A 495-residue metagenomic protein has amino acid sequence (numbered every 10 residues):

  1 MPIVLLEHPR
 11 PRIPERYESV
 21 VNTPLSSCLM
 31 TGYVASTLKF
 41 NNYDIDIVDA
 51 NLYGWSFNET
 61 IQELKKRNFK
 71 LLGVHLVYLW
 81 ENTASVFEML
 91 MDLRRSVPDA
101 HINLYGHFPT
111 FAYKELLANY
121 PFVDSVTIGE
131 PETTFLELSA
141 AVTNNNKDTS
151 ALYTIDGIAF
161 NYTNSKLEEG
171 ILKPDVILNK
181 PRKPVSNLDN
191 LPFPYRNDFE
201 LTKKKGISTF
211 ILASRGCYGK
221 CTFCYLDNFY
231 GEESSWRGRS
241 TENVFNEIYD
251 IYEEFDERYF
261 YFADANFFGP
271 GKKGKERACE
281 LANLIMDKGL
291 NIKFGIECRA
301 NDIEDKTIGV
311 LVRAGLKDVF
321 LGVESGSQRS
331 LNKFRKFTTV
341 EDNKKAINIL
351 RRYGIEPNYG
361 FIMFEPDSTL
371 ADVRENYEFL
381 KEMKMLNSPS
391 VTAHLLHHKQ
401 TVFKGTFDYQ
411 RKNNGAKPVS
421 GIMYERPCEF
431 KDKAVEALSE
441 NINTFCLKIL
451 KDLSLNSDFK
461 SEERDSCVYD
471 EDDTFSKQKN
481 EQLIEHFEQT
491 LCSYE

Functional and structural regions predicted by a protein language model:
P2-L6, I61-K70, D92, D99 (+2 more regions): Radical SAM enzyme core and accessory elements
P2-P24: Short glycine-rich His-centered loop
I3, I102, I155, F260 (+4 more regions): Hydrophobic/aromatic residues located in beta-strands of well-ordered beta-sheets within soluble catalytic
R12-E15, Y113, G219, P270-K272 (+5 more regions): Flexible glycine/acidic-rich beta-alpha junction loops that bind and position SAM and/or redox cofactors in anaerobic
S26, I171-D175, S186-P357, E365 (+1 more regions): Radical SAM [4Fe-4S] cluster-binding motif and immediate context
M30, T37, N41-K180, G405: Glycine-rich beta-alpha loop elements in corrinoid/cobalamin-binding modules across cobalamin-dependent enzymes
V48-G54, N228, F361-M363, K399: Residue-level recognition of beta-strand->loop/alpha-helix junctions
Y113-Y120, T307, D367-K381: Catalytic cores of alpha/beta
